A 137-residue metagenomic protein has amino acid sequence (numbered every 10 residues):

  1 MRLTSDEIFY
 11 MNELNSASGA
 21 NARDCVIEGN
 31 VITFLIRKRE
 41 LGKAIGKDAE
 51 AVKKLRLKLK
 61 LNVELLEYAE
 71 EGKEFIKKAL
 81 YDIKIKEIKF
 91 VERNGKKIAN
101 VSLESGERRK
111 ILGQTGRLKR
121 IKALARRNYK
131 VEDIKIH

Functional and structural regions predicted by a protein language model:
M1-H137: RNA-contacting regions in translation and RNA-metabolism proteins, encompassing KH/S1 modules where present
